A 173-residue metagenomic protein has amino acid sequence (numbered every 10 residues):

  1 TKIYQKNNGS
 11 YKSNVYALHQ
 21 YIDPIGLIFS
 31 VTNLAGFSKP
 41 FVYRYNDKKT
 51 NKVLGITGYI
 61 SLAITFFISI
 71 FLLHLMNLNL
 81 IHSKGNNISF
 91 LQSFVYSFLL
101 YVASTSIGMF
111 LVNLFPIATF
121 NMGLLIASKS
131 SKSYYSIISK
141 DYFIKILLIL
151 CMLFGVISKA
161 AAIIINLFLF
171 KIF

Functional and structural regions predicted by a protein language model:
T1-F173: Hydrophobic transmembrane alpha-helices and their immediate loop junctions in multi-pass integral membrane proteins
